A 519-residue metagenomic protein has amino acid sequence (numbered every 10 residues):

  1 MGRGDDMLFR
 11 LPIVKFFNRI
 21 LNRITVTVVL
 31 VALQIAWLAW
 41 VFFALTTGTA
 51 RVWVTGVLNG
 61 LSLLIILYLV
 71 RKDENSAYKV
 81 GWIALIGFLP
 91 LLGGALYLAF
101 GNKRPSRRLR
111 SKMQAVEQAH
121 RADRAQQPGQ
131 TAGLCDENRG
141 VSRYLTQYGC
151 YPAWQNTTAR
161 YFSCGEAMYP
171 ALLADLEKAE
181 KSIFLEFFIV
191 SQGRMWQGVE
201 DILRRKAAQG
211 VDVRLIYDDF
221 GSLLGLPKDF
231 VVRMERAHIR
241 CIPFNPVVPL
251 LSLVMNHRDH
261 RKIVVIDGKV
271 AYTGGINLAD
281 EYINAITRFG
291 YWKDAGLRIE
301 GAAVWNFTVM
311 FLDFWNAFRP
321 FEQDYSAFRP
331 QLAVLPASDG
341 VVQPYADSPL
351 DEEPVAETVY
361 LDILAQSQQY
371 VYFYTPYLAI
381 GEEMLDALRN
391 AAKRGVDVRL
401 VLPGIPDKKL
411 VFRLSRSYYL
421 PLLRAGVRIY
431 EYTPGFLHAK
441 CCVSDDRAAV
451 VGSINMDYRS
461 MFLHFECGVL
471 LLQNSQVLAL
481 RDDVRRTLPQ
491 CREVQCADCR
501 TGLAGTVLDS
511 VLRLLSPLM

Functional and structural regions predicted by a protein language model:
G2-T358, D362, Q366, P406 (+6 more regions): N-terminal localization/anchoring segments of enzymes in phospholipid and broader phosphate metabolism
F188, P376-Y377, V411: Glycine- and other small-residue-rich loops at beta-strand/loop junctions that grip anionic moieties
V359-I363, E383-D397, L414-S417, L423: Exposed, interaction-prone extracellular/peripheral surfaces
S367, Y377-R399, P403, K408: Helical hairpin unit composed of two closely spaced alpha helices linked by a short loop
I429-T433: Active-site donor-binding acidic/aromatic loop of nucleotide-activated sugar and phosphosugar transferases involved
K440: Catalytic-core elements of nucleic-acid end-processing and repair enzymes
